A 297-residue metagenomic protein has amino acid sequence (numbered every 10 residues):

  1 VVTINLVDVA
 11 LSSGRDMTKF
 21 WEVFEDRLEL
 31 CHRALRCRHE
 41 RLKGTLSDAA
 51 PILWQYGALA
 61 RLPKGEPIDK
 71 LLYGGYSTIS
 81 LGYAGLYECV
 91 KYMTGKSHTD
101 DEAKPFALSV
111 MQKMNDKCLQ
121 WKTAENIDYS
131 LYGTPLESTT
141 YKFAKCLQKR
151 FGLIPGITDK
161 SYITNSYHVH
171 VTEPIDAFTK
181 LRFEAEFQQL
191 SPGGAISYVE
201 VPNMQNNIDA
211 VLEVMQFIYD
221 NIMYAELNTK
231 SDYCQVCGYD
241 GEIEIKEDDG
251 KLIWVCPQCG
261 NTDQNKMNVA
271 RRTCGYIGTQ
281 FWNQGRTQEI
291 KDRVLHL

Functional and structural regions predicted by a protein language model:
V1-L297: Long, C-terminal-biased catalytic regions of enzyme "large/alpha" subunits
